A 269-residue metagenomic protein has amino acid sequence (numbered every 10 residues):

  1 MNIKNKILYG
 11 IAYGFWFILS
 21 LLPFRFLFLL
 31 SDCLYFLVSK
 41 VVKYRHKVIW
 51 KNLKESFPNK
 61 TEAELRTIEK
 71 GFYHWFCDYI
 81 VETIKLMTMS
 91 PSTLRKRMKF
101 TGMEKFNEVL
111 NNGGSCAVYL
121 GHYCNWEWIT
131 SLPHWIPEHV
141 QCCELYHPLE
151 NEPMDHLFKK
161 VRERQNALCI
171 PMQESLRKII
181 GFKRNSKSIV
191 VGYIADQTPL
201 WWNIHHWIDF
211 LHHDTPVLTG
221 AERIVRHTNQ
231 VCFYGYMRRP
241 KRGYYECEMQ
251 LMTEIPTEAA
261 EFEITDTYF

Functional and structural regions predicted by a protein language model:
M1, G71-M89, W135-E152, R184-W201: Short N-terminal secondary-structure initiator segments
M1-L120, C124-W126, D155-K160, N166-A167: Membrane-anchoring hydrophobic helices of lipid-metabolizing enzymes
I3, K60, T67-K70, H139 (+2 more regions): Non-catalytic C-terminal accessory region of glycerolipid acyltransferases and related lyso-lipid remodeling enzymes
L21, L132-I136, H227: Active-site catalytic microenvironments for nucleophilic, acid-base chemistry
V41, R97-M98, E150, P171 (+1 more regions): Residues that cap or flank secondary-structure elements
P91, R95-R97, M103, Y123 (+4 more regions): Generic secondary-structure boundary/loop-capping signal
N112-E174, L200-F210: Catalytic core of membrane glycerolipid acyltransferases/transacylases, capturing the structured, soluble-facing
